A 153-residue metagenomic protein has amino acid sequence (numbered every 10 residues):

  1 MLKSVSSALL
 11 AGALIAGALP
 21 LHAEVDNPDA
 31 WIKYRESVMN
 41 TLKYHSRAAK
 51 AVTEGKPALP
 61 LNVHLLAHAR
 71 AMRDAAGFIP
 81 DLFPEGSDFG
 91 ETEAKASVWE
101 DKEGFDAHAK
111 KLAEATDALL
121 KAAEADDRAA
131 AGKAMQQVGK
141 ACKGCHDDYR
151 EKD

Functional and structural regions predicted by a protein language model:
M1-L9: Bacterial N-terminal signal peptides that target proteins for export
G17-A23: Sec/Tat signal peptide C-region and signal peptidase I cleavage site
A18, T116-D117, A141-C142: A short hydrophobic/aromatic micro-motif that marks alpha-helical segments and, especially, helix-coil
V25-Q137: Extracytoplasmic c-type cytochrome modules immediately beyond a signal peptide or single-pass transmembrane anchor
D126, D148-D153: Inter-heme linker and motif-flanking segments adjacent to c-type heme-binding CXXCH motifs in c-type cytochromes
V138-Y149: The canonical Cys-X-X-Cys-His
